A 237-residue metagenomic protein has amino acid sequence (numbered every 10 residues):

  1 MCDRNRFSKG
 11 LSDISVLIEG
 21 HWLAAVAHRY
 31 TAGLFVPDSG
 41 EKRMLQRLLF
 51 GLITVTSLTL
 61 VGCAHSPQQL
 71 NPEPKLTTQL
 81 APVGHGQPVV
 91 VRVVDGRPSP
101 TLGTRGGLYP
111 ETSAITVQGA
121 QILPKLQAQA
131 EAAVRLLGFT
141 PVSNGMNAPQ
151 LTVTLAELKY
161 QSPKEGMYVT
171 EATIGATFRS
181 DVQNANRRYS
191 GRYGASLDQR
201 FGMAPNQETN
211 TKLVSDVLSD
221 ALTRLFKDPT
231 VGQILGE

Functional and structural regions predicted by a protein language model:
K9-L11, H21: Compositionally biased, low-complexity intrinsically disordered regions
G20, Y30-C63: Sec-dependent bacterial lipoprotein signal peptides
C63-K125, T230-E237: A structural "domain/chain start" motif
A64-P74, L137-S190, S196-A204: Surface-exposed short loop/turn segments
Y109-Q121, Q183-G236: Short secondary-structure boundary motifs at beta->alpha junctions and helix caps
T116-S143: Mid-chain, structured segments of secreted extracytoplasmic proteins
